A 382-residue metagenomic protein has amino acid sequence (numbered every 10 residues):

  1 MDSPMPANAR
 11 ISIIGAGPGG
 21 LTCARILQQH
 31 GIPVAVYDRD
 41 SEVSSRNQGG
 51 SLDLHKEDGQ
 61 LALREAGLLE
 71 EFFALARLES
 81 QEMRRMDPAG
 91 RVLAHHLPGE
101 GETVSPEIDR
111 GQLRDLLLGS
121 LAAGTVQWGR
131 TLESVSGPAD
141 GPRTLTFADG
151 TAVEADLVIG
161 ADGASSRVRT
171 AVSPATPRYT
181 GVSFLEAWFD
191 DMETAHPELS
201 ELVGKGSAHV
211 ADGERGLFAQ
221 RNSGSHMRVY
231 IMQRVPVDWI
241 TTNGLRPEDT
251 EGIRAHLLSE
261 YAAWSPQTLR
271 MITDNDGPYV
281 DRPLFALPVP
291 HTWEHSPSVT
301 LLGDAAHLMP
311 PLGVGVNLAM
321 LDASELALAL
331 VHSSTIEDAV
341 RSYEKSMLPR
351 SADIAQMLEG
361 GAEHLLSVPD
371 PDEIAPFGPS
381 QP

Functional and structural regions predicted by a protein language model:
D2-I14, I26, D53-M192, D238-N243 (+1 more regions): Conserved N-terminal helical subregion
S12-P33, Y37-D40, I159-G160, L185 (+2 more regions): Conserved mid-domain beta->alpha element of the FAD-binding
V43-N47, D238-T241, P311: A short acidic, helix-capping loop that chelates divalent metal ions and anchors anionic groups
S44, G141-R143, V210-A211, V280-P290: Short gly/ser/thr-rich secondary-structure transition/capping motifs
S44-S45, V135, R167, M309: Short, solvent-exposed loop/turn segments at secondary-structure junctions
A94-R114, D149-T151, D190-G277: Conserved FAD/dinucleotide-binding core of flavoprotein oxidoreductases
S165-S166, F184-E186, E214-F218, A306-H307: Histidine-centered metal-chelating micro-motifs
G361-P382: C-terminal domain-closing interface element
